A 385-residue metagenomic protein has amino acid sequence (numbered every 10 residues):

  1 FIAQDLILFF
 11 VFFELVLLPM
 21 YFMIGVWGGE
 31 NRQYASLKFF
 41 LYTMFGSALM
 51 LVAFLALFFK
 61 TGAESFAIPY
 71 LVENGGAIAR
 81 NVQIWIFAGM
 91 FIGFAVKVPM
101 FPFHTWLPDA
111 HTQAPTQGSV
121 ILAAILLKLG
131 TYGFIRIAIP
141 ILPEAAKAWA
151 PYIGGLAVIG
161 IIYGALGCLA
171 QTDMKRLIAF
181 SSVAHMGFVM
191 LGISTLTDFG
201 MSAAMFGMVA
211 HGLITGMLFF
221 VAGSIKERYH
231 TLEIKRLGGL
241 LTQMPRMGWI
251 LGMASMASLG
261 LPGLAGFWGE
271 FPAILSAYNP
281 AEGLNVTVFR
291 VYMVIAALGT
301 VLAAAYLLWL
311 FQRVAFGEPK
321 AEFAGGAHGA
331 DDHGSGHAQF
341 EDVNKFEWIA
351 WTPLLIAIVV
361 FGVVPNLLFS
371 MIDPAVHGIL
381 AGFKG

Functional and structural regions predicted by a protein language model:
F1-F9, M20-Q312: Hydrophobic transmembrane alpha-helices and their helix-loop junctions in integral membrane proteins
I7-F10, F369-M371: Short, aromatic-rich membrane-interface segments at the entry and exit of alpha-helical transmembrane domains
E14: Short phosphate-coordinating micro-motif centered on Lys-Gly-acidic
L17: Short, glycine/acidic-enriched loop or turn micro-motifs at the edges of active sites
M244-M247, L307-G385: Cytoplasmic/organellar membrane-interface segments at the starts of transmembrane helices in multi-pass inner-membrane
